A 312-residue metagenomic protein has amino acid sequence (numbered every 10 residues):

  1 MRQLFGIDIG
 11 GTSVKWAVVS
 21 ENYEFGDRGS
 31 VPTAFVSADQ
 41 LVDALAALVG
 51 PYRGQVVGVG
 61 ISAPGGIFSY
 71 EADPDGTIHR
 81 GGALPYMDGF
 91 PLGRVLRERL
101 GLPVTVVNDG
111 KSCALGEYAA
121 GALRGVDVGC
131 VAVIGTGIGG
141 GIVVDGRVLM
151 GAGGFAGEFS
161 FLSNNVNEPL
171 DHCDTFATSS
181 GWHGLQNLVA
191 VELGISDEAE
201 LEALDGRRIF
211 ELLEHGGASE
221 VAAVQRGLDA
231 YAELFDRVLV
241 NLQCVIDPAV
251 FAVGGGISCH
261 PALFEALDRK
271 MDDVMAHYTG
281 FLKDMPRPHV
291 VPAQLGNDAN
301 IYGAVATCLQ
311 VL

Functional and structural regions predicted by a protein language model:
M1-G58, I67-D75, R94-L102, A119-V126 (+1 more regions): ATP-binding/phosphotransfer module of carbohydrate and carboxylate kinases, centering on a glycine-rich
D8, G60-P64, V131-G137: Short beta-strand segments
S20, A63, V144-D145: A cytosolic small-molecule/anion-sensing beta-strand core signal
E24-F25, I78, V148-L149: Hydrophobic "anchor" residues
S30-P32, A83, G153-G154: Short clusters of small/polar residues that mark proteolytic maturation junctions
D73-G89: A charged helix-plus-loop insertion that forms the helical arch/lid used to bind and gate nucleic-acid substrates
V104-D109: General beta-strand structural signal in soluble alpha/beta enzymes
R124-S180: Glycine-rich phosphate-binding loop of actin/hexokinase-like ATP-binding domains
